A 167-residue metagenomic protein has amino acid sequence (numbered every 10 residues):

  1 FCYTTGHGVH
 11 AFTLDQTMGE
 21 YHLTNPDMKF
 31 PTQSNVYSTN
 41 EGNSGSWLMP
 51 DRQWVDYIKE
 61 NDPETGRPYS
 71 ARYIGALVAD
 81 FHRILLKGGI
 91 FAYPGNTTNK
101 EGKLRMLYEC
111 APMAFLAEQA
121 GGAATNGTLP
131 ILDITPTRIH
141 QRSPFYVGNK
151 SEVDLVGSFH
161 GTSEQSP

Functional and structural regions predicted by a protein language model:
F1-P167: IMPase-like, lithium-sensitive Mg2+-dependent phosphomonoesterase catalytic core
